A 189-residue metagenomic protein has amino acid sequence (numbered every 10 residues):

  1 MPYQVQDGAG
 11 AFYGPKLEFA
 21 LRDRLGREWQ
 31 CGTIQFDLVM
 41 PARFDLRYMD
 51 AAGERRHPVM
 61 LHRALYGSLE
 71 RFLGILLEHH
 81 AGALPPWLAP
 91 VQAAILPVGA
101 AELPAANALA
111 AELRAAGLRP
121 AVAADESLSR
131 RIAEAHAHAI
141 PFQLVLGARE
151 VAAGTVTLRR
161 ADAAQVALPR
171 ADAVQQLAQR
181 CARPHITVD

Functional and structural regions predicted by a protein language model:
M1-D189: NTP/phosphate- and nucleic-acid-binding module
